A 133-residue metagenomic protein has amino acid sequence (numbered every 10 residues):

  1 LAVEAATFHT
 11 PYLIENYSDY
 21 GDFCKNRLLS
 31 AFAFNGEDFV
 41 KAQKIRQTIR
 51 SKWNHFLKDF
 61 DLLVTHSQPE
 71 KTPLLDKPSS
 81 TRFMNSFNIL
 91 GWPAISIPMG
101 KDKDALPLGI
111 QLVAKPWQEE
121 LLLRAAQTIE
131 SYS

Functional and structural regions predicted by a protein language model:
L1-E4, V113-A114: Short, hinge-like loop/turn segments at secondary-structure boundaries
E4, R82, L121-R124: Generic recognition of stable, solvent-exposed alpha-helical segments in well-folded globular domains
A6-L90: Serine-dependent amide/ester hydrolase catalytic core
F34-K44, S51, I89-S133: Structural helix-boundary/capping segments
